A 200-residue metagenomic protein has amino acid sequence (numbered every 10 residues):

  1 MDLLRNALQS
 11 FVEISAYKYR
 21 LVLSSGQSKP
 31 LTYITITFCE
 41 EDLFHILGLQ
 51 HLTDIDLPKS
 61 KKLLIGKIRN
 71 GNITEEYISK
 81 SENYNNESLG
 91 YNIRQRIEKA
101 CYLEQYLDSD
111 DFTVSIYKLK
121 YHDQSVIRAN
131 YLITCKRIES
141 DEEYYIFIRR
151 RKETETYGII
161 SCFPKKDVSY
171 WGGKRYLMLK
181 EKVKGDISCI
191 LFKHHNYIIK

Functional and structural regions predicted by a protein language model:
M1-T134, I199-K200: An acidic, glycine-rich, mixed-charge low-complexity segment common to nucleic-acid enzymes
K99-H194: Conserved binding-pocket/active-site segment within a compact domain
